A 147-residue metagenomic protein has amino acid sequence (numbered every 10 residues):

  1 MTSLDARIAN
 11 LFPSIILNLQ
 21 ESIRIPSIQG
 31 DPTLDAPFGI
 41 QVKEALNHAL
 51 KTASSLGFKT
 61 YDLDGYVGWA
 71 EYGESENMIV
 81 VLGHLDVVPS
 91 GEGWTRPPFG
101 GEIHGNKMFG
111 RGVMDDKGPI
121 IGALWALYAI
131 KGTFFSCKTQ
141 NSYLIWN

Functional and structural regions predicted by a protein language model:
T2-V113, I130-Q140: Acidic/His- and Gly-rich active-site-bordering loop/insert found across diverse amide/peptide-bond hydrolases
D116-N147: Acidic/histidine-rich catalytic neighborhood of metal-dependent amide-processing enzymes
